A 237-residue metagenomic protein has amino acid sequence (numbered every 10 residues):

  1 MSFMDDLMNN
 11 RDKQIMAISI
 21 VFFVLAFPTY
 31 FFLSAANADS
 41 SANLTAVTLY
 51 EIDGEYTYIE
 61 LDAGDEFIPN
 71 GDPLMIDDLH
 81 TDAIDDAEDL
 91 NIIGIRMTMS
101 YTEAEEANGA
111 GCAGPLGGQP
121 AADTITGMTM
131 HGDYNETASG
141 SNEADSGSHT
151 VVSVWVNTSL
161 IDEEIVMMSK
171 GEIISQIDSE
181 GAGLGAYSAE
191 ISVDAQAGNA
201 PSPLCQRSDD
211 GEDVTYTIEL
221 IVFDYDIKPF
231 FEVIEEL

Functional and structural regions predicted by a protein language model:
M1-A42: Secretory targeting signatures
A38-I52: Alpha-helical transmembrane signal-anchor/signal-peptide segments
T48-H80: Extracytoplasmic low-complexity, Pro/Thr/Ser/Ala/Gly-rich segments that lie immediately after a secretion/anchoring
D53, D62, D77-L79, T98-S100 (+4 more regions): A structural detector for beta-sheet-dominated domains
G54-D65, Y134-I191, Q196-P203: Extended, solvent-exposed segments with strong compositional bias
N70-S159, G185, V193: Acidic, Ser/Thr/Pro-rich low-complexity intrinsically disordered segments
D82-D86, A107-L116, E163-D178, N199-D210: Low-complexity, polar-biased intrinsically disordered regions enriched in Pro/Ser/Thr/Gly
D178-L237: C-terminal edge strands of extracellular/lumenal beta-sandwich accessory domains
